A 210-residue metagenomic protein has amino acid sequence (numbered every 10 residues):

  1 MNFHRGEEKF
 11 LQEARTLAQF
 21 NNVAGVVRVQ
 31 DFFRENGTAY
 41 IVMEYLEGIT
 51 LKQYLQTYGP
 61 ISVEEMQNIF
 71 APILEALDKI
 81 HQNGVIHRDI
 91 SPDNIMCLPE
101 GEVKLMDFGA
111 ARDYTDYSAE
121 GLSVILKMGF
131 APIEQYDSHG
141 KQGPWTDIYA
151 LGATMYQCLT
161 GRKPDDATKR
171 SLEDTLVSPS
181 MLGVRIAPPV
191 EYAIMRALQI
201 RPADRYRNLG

Functional and structural regions predicted by a protein language model:
M1-Q19: AlphaC helix of the eukaryotic protein kinase fold
D31-F32: Activation-segment/catalytic-loop signature of the eukaryotic protein kinase fold
N36-T50, Y54: Conserved short submotifs of the Hanks-type protein kinase catalytic core that shape the nucleotide-binding pocket
I69-F70: Activation segment signature within eukaryotic-like protein kinase domains
I73-V85: Protein kinase catalytic-loop region centered on the HRD/HxD motif
C97-G101: Activation-loop N-terminal segment of eukaryotic-like protein kinases
G129-G210: C-terminal lobe helix-coil module of Hanks-type protein kinase domains
